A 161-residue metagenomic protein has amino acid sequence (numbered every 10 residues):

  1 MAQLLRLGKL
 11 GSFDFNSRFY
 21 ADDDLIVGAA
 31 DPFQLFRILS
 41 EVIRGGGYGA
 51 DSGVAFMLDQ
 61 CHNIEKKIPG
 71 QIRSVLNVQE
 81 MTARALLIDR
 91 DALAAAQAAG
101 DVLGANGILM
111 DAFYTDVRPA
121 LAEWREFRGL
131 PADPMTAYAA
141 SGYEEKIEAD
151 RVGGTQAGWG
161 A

Functional and structural regions predicted by a protein language model:
M1-A161: Histidine-acidic metal/acid-base catalytic patches
